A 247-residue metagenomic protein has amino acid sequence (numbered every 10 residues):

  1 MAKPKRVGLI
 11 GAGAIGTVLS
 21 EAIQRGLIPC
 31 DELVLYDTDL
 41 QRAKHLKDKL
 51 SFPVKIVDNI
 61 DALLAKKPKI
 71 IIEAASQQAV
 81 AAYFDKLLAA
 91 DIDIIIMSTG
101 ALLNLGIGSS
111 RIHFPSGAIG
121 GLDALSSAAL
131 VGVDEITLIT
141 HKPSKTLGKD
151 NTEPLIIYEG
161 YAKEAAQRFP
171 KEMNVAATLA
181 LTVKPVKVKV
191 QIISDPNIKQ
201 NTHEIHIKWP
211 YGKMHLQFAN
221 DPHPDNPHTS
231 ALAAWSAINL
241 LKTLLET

Functional and structural regions predicted by a protein language model:
A2-G8: Extreme N-terminal starter segment of soluble prokaryotic enzymes
I10, V18, I112-T247: Active-site-lining helix/loop region of Rossmann-like oxidoreductase modules
I15: Hydrophobic/small residue at the entry helix of a nucleotide-binding pocket
I28-K47: NAD(P)-binding Rossmann-fold cofactor-contacting core
F52-I60: Conserved SAM-binding strand-loop segment of SAM-dependent methyltransferases
I60-L88: Beta-loop-alpha module in the N-terminal Rossmann-like domain of NAD(P)-dependent dehydrogenases, especially those
E73, I96-M97, I112-S116: General beta-strand structural signal in soluble alpha/beta enzymes
D85, A90, S98-R111: Rossmann-fold NAD(P)-binding glycine/threonine-rich loop
